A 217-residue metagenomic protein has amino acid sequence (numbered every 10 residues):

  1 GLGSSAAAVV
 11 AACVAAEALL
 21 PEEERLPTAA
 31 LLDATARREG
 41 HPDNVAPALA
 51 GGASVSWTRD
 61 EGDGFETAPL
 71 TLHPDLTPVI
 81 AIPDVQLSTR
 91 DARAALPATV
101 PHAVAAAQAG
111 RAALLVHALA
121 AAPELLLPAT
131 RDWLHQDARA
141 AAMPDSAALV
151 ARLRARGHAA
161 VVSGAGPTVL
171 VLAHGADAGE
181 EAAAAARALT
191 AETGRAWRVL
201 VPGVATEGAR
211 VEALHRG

Functional and structural regions predicted by a protein language model:
G1-A7, H102-A107, A159-A165: Short glycine/threonine-rich catalytic loop with a Thr-x-Gly-x-Asp
G1-G3, T35-P42, A98-H102: A short glycine/serine-rich beta->alpha loop
G1-L2, A46, T58, D91-R93 (+3 more regions): Short, well-ordered secondary-structure micro-motifs
L2-R25, L49-G51: DPxDG-like acidic metal-binding loop motif
L20, L26-L76, I82, A147 (+2 more regions): Alpha/beta catalytic cores of group-transfer enzymes, especially the acyltransferase/condensing modules of polyketide
H73-R156: Acyltransferase
A118-G217: Glycine-rich, charge-dense phosphate/pyrophosphate-binding loop(s) and the adjacent flexible "lid"/catalytic subdomain
